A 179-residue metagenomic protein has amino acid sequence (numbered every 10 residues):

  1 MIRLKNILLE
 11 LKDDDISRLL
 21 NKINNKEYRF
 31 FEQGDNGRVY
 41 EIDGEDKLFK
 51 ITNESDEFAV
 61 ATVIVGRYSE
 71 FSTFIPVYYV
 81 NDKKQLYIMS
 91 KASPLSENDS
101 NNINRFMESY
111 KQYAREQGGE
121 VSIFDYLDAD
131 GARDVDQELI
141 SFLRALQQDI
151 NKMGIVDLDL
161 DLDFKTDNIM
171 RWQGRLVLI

Functional and structural regions predicted by a protein language model:
L4, Q33, I51, K91 (+1 more regions): Residues immediately flanking
L4-Y28, G131-V135: Juxta-kinase regulatory segment immediately upstream of eukaryotic protein kinase catalytic domains
R18-K26, A145-V156: Short Pro/Gly-enriched beta-strand edge/turn motifs at strand-loop
E27-Y87: ATP-binding glycine-rich loop module of kinase domains
E45, E54-D56, A92-L95, I169: Short, solvent-exposed loop/turn segments at secondary-structure junctions
F71-R144: Conserved structural core of kinase catalytic domains
D149, G154-I179: Catalytic activation segment of kinase domains across protein kinase-like and atypical kinase folds
